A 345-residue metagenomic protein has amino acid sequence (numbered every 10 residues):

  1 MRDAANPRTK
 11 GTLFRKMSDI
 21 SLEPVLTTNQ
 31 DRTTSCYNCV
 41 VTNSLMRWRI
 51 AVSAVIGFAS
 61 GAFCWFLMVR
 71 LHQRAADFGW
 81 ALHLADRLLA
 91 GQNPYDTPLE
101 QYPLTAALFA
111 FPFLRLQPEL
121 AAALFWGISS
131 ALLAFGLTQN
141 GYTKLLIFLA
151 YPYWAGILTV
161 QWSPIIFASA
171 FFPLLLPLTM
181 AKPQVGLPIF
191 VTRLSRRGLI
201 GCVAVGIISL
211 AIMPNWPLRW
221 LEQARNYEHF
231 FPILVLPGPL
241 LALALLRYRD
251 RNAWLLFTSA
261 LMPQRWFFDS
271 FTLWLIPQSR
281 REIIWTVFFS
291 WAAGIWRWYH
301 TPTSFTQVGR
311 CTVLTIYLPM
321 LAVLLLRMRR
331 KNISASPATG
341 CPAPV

Functional and structural regions predicted by a protein language model:
A4-A5, L13, S21, N29: Short, low-complexity, charge-dense intrinsically disordered segments
N6-P7, N29, P337-G340: Short stretches within intrinsically disordered, low-complexity N-terminal or propeptide regions
F14-M17, D31, P342: Compositionally biased, low-complexity segments
P24: Cationic, low-complexity basic patches in intrinsically disordered or flexible, solvent-exposed regions
T42-L175, T192-V345: Primarily membrane-embedded glycan-assembly and transfer machineries that use lipid-linked glycans
L178-T192: Internal transmembrane alpha-helix with an interfacial aromatic "cap," most often the third helix
